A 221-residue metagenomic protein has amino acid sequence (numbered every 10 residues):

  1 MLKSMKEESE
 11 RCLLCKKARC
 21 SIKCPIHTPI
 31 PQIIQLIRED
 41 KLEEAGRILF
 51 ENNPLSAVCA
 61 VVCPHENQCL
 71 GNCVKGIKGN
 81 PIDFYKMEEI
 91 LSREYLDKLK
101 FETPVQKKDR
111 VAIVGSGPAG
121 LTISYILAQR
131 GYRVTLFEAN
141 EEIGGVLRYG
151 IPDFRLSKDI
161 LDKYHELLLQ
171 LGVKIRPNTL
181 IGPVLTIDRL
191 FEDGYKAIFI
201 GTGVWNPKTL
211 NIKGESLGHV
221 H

Functional and structural regions predicted by a protein language model:
M1-R110, K158, I200-H221: Ferredoxin-type iron-sulfur electron-transfer modules and their immediate structural context
C15-K16, L169-K174, E192: Short, surface-exposed connector motifs at secondary-structure boundaries
H27-E39, I48-F50, I77-Y85, I113-I181 (+1 more regions): Beta1-alpha1 glycine-rich phosphate/pyrophosphate-binding loop at the start of Rossmann-like nucleotide-binding domains
F101-E102, Y164-H165, T186-R189, L210: Short, flexible, glycine/charge-rich loop motifs used to bind or transfer phosphoryl groups or to couple energy/partner
P177-D193: A conserved short coil-to-beta-strand element within the FAD-binding core of flavoproteins
K196: Conserved acidic residues
